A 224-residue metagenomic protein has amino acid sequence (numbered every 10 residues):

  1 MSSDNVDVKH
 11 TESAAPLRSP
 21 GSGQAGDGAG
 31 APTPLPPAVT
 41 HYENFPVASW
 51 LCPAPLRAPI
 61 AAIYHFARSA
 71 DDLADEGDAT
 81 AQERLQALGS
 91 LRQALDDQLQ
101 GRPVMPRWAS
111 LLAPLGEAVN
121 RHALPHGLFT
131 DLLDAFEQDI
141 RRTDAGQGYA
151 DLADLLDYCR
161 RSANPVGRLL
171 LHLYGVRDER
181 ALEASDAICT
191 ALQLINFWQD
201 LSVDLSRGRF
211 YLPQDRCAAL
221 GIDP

Functional and structural regions predicted by a protein language model:
S2-P20, Q24-P224: Acidic catalytic motifs of isoprenoid enzymes
